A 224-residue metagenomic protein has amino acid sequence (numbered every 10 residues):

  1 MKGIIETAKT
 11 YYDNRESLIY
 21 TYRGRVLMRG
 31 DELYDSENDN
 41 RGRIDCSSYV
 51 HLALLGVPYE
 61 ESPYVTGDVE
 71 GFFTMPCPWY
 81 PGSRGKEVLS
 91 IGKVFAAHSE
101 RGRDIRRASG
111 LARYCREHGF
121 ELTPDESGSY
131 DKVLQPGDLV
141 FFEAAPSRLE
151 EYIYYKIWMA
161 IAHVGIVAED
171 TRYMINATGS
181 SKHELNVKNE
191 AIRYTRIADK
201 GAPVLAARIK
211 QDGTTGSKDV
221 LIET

Functional and structural regions predicted by a protein language model:
M1-I91, A145-E151, M159: N-terminal capping segments
D13, T21-R23, S99, I105 (+2 more regions): Intrinsically disordered, low-complexity sequence elements enriched in Ser/Thr/Gly/Pro
L27, K86, A108-S109, T195-A198 (+1 more regions): Small/flexible residues
G67-C77, G82, F95-A96, R116-D131 (+1 more regions): Aromatic- and glycine-rich peptidoglycan recognition patches
V88-D125: Short, structured beta-strand/loop micro-motifs enriched in basic residues and often containing a Trp
Q135-L139: Structural motif
